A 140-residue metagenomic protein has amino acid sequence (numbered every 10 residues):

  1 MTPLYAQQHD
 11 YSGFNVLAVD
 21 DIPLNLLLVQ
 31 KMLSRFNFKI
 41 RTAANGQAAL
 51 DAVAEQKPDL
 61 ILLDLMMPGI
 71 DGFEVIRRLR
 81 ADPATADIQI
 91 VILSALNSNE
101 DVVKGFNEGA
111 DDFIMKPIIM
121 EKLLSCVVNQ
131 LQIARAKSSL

Functional and structural regions predicted by a protein language model:
M1-N15, V128-L140: Non-catalytic signal-transmission and effector/linker regions of two-component phosphorelay proteins
P23-R41: Two-component/phosphorelay signaling modules centered on CheY-like receiver
T42-L60: Acidic, metal-coordinating helix/loop segments flanking the phosphotransfer/catalytic sites of two-component signaling
M67: Receiver (REC) domain active-site loop signature in two-component systems and cognate sites in sensor histidine kinases
I118-V127, L131: C-terminal output helix
